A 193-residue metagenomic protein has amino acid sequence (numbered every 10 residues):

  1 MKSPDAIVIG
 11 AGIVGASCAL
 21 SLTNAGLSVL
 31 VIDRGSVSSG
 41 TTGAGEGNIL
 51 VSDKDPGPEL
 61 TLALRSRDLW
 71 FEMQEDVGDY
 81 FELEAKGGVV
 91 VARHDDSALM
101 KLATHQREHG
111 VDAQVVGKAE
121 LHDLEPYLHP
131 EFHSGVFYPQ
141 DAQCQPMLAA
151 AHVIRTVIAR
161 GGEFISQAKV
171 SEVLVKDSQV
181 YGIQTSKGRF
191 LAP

Functional and structural regions predicted by a protein language model:
M1-V14, L30: Beta1/beta-strand and adjacent pyrophosphate-binding region of the FAD-binding site in flavoprotein oxidoreductases
A19, T23, T156: Gly/Ala-rich phosphate-binding loop of Rossmann-like dinucleotide-binding domains, activating on the conserved
T23-G43: Glycine-rich FAD pyrophosphate-binding loop
A25-L27, H109, R160: Conserved dinucleotide-binding and phosphotransfer motif residues
G47-L124: Dinucleotide-binding Rossmann-like beta1-alpha1 core, especially the glycine-rich loop that anchors the ADP
G88, H133-G135: Short hydrophobic/aromatic beta-strand or adjacent loop that forms the aromatic wall/cage of a ligand/substrate-binding
V136-P193: Helical element adjacent to the flavin cofactor pocket in flavoenzyme catalytic cores
